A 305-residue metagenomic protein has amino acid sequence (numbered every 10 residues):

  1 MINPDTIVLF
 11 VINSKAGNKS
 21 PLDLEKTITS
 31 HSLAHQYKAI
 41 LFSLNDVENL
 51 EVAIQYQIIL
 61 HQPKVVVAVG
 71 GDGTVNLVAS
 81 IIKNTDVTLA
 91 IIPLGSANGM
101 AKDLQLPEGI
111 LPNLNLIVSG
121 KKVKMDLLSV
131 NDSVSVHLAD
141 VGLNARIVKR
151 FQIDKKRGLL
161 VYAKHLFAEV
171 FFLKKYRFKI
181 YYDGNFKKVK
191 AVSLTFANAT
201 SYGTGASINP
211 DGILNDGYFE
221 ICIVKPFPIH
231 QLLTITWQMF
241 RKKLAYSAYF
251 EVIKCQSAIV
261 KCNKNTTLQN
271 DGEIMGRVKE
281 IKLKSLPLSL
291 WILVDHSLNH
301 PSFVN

Functional and structural regions predicted by a protein language model:
M1-V66, S80, N299, N305: ATP/NTP phosphate-donor binding region
I2-P4, L9-V11, H35, F42-L44 (+2 more regions): Catalytic core of DAGKc-family lipid kinases
P21, Y182, K188, I213 (+1 more regions): ATP/nucleoside-binding phosphotransfer catalytic cores, i.e., glycine-rich phosphate-binding loops
A68-G73: N-terminal glycine-rich "phosphate-gripper" loop used for MgATP/nucleotide binding and carboxylate activation
T74-V87: Short Gly/Thr/Asp-enriched flexible loops that form oxyanion-binding sites at enzyme active sites
D140, T195-N209, I274: Glycine-rich phosphate/pyrophosphate-binding beta-alpha loops
K155-V161, P210-H230: Gly/Ser/Thr-rich active-site loops/lids in small-molecule metabolic enzymes that frequently grip phosphoryl groups
K174-Y176, K190-V192, N215-E220, K254-Q256: A generic structural signal for short beta-strands and their flanking turns/coil linkers
